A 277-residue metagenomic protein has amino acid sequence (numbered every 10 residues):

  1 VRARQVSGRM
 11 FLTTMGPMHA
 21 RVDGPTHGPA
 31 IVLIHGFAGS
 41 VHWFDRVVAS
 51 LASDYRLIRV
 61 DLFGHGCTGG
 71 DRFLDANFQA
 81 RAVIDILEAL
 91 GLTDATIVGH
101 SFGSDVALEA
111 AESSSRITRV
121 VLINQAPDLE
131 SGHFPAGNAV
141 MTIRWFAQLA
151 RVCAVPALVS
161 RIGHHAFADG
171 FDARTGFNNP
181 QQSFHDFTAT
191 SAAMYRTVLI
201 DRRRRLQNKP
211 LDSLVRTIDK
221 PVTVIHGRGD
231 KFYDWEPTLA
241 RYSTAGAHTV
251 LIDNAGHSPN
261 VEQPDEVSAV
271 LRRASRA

Functional and structural regions predicted by a protein language model:
R2-P17: N-terminal cap/lid segment of alpha/beta-hydrolase-fold proteins
G16, R21, I58-V98, F102 (+1 more regions): Active-site loop/oxyanion-hole signature of alpha/beta-hydrolase fold enzymes
G16-C67: Conserved HGGG/HGGXW glycine-rich cap/lid loop of the alpha/beta-hydrolase fold
A49, T217-A255, V261: Conserved loop-alpha-helix segment in the C-terminal half of the alpha/beta-hydrolase fold that carries the catalytic
V106-A110: Hydrolases whose catalytic domains are alpha/beta-hydrolase-1, hotdog thioesterase, or metallo-beta-lactamase-like
E112, R119-C153: Flexible "cap/lid" loop of the alpha/beta hydrolase fold
S131-F134, C153-T217: Conserved alpha/beta-hydrolase catalytic His-Asp/Glu region
V261-R273: Post-His helix in hydrolase/transferase enzymes
